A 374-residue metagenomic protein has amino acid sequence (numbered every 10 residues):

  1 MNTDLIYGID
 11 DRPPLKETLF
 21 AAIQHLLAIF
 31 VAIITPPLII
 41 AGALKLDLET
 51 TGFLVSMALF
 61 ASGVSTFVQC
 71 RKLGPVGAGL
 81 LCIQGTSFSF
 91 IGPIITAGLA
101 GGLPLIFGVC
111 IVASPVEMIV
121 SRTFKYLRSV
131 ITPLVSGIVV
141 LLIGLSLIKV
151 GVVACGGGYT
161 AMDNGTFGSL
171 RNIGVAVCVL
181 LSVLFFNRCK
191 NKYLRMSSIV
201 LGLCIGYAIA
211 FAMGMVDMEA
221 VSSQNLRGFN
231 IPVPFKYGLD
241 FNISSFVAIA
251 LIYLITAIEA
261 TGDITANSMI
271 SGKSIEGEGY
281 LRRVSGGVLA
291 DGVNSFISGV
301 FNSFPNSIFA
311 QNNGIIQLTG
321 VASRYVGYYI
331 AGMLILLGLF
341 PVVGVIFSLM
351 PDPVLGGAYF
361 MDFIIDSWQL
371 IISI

Functional and structural regions predicted by a protein language model:
M1-A21, D163, A220-F235, M269-R283: Intrinsically disordered, low-complexity non-transmembrane regions of multi-pass membrane transporters
M1-L81, S89-A97: N-terminal signal-anchor module of multipass membrane proteins
L15, A41-F60, V64-G77, L251-R324: Membrane-embedded helical hairpins/re-entrant loop segments and their flanking transmembrane helices within multi-pass
L15-I23, S136, L239-L251, G287-S295: Select transmembrane alpha-helical segments in multipass membrane proteins
I23-F30, L48, V135, S169-I173 (+5 more regions): Hydrophobic alpha-helical transmembrane segments of multi-pass membrane proteins
A43, D47-F53, F167-G168, L181-I231 (+1 more regions): Flexible hinge motifs at transmembrane-helix junctions and intramembrane kinks/re-entrant loops in multi-pass membrane
F53, P75-F88, S129-I138, R195-V200 (+3 more regions): Short, non-helical or kinked segments that cap or interrupt transmembrane helices
A97-D217, Y329-I374: Membrane-embedded alpha-helical modules
